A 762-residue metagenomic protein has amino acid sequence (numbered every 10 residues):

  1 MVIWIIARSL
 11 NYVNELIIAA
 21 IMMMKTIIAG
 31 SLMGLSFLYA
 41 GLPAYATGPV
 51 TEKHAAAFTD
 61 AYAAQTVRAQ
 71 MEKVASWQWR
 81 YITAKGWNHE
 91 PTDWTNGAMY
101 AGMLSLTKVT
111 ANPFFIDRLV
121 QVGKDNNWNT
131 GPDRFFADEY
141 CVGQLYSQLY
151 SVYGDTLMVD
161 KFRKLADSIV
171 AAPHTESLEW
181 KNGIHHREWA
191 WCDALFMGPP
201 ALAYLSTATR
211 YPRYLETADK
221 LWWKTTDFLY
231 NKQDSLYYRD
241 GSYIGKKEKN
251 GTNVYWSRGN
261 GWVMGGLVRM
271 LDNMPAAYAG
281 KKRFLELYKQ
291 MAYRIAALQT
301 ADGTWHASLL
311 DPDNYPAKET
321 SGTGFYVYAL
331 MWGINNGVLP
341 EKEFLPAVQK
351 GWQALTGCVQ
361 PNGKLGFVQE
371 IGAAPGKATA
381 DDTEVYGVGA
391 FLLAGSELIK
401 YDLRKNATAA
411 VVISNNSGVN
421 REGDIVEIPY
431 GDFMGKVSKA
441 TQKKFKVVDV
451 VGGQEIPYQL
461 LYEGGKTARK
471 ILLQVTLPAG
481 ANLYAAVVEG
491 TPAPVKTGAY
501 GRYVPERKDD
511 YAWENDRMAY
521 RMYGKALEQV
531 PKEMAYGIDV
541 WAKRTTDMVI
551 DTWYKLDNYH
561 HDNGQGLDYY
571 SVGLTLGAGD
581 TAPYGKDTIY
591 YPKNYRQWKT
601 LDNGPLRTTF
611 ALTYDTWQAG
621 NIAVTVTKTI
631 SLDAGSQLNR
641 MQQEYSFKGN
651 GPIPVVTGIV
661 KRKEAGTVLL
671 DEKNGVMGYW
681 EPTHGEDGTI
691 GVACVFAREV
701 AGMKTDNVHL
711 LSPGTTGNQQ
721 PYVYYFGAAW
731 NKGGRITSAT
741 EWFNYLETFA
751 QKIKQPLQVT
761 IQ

Functional and structural regions predicted by a protein language model:
M1-P49: Bacterial Sec-dependent N-terminal signal peptides
A55-G97, L106-I116, D125, N129-G143 (+5 more regions): CBM-like carbohydrate-recognition segments
I116, N129-S242, K249-G251: Extended ligand-binding groove/face enriched in aromatic
N406-G501: Alpha-mannosidase-like glycoside hydrolase catalytic domains involved in N-glycan trimming, generalizing to other
R469-L477, C694-Q762: Beta-strand-rich recognition/accessory modules
T491-D587: Solvent-exposed N-terminal domain segments of exported/luminal and surface proteins
K555-D633: Extended, loop-rich substrate-binding clefts of extracytoplasmic carbohydrate-active enzymes
V626, Q637-L670: Acidic (Asp/Glu-rich), glycine- and aromatic
